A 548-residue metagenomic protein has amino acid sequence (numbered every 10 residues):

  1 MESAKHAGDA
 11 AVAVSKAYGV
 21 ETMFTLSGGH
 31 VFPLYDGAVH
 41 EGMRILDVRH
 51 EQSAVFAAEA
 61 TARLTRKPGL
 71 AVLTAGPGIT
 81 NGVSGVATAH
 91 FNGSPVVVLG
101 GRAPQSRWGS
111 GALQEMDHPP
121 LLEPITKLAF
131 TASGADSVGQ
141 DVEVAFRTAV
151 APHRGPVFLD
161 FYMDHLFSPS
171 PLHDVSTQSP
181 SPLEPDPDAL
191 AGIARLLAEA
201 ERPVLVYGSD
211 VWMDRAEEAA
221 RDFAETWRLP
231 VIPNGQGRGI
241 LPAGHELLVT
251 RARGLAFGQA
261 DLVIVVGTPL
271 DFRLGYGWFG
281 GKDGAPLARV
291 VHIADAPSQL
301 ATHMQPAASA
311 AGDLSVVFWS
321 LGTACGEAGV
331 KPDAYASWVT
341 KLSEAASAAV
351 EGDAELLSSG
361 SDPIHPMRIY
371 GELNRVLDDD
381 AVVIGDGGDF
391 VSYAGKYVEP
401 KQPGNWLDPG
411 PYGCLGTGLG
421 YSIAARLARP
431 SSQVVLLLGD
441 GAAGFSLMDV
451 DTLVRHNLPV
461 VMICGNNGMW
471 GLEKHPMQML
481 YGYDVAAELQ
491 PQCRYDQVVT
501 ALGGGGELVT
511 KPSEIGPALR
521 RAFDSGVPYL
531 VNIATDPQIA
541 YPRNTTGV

Functional and structural regions predicted by a protein language model:
M1-E2, L172-D174, R195, L287-G387 (+3 more regions): Phosphate/pyrophosphate-binding active-site segments
G8-V12, Y18, L26-D36, K341-A425 (+2 more regions): Active-site diphosphate/adenylate-binding microenvironment
D9-V20, A60-R66, H90, T148-H153 (+6 more regions): Glycine-rich phosphate/diphosphate-binding loops that line cofactor/substrate pockets in enzymes
E21-T25, R44-L46, L64-A103, G258-T268 (+2 more regions): A short, small-residue-rich loop immediately preceding and capping a beta-strand
R63, S209-V291, P400-S432, G444-M448 (+3 more regions): Glycine-rich, anion-gripping cofactor-binding loops and their flanking helix/strand elements in enzyme active sites
G100-D141, P233-K341: Glycine-rich, acidic loop regions that bind phosphate or pyrophosphate groups
R107-M116, G254-F257, A301-A311, F318 (+2 more regions): Thiamine diphosphate
M116, V144, T148-E199, V350-L356: Conformationally flexible catalytic loops at phosphate/diphosphate-handling active centers
